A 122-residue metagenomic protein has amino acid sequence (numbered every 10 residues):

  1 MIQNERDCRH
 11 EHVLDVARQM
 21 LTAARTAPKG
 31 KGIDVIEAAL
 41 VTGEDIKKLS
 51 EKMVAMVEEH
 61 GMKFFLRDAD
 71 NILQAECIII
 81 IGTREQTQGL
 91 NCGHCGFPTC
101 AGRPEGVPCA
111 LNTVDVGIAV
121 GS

Functional and structural regions predicted by a protein language model:
M1-S122: Acidic, surface-exposed loops and disordered segments
